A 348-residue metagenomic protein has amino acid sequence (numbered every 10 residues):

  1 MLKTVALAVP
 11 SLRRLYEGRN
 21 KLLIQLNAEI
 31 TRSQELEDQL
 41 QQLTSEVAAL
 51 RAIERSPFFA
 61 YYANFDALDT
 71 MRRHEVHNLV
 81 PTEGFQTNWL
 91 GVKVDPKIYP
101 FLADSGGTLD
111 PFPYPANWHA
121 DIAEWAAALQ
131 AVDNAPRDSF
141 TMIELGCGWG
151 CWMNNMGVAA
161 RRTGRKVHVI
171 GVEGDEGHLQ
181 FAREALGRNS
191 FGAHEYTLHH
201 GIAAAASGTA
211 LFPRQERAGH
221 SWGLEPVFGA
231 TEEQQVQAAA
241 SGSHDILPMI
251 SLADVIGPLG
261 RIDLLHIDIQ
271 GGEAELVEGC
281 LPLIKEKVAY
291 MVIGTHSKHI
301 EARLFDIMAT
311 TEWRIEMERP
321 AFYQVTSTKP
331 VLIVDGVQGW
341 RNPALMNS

Functional and structural regions predicted by a protein language model:
M1-N27: N-terminal membrane insertion elements
Y16, L23, N27-S348: Phosphate/nucleotide-binding beta-alpha loop and adjacent structural elements of enzyme active sites
